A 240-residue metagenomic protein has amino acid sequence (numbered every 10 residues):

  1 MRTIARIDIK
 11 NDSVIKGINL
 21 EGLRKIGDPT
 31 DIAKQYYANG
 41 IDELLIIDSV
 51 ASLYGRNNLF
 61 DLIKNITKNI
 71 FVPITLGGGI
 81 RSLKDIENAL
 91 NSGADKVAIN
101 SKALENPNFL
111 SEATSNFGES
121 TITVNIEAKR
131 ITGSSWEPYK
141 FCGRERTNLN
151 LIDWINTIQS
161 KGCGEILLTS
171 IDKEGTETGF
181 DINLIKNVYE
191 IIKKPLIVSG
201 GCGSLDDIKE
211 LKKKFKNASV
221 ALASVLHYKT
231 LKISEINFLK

Functional and structural regions predicted by a protein language model:
T3-I7, K16, L44-I46, I74-G78 (+5 more regions): Hydrophobic faces of well-ordered beta-strands that scaffold small-molecule active sites in alpha/beta enzyme cores
A5-R6, Y54-T75, S111-E127, T178-S204: Alpha-helix-loop-beta-strand connector modules within alpha/beta enzyme cores
D8, Y36, L44, L76 (+7 more regions): Conserved, mostly hydrophobic/aromatic
I9-K16, A94-L168, D172-K173: Conserved anion-binding
E43-L62, S101, L167-T178: Glycine-rich, proline-tolerant flexible connector loops at the mouths of alpha/beta enzymes
N58-E119, N237: Glycine/small-residue-rich loop that forms an oxyanion/phosphate-binding "nest" at active or ligand-binding sites
I70, I74-V97, N183-V220: Catalytic cores of alpha/beta
N108-S120, I208-K240: C-terminal helical cap(s) of enzyme catalytic domains, especially alpha/beta-barrels
